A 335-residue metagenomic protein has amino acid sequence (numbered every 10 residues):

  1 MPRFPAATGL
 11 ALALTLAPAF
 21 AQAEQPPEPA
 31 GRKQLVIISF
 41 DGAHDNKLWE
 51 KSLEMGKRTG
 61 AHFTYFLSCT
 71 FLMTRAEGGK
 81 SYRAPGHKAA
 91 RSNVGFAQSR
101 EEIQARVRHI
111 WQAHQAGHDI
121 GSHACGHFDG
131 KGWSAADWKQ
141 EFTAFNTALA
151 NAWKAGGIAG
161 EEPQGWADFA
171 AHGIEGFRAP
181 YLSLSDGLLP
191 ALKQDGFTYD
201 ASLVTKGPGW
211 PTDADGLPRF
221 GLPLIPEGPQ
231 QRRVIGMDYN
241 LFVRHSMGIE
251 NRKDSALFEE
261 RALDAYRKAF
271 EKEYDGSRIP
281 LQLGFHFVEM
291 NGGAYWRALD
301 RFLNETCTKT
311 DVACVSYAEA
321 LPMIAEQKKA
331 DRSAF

Functional and structural regions predicted by a protein language model:
M1-G9: Bacterial N-terminal signal peptides that target proteins for export
T8-A17: Bacterial N-terminal signal peptides
A19-A23: Boundary at the C-terminal end of the N-terminal hydrophobic targeting segment
E24-D119, G126-G130, G157-P190, K206 (+4 more regions): Active-site beta->alpha N-cap acidic-glycine motif
P26-G31, Y199-T205, G209-P211, D264-F335: C-terminal domain-boundary segment and adjacent tail
P27, Y82-N93, A97-S99, P163-S277 (+1 more regions): Active-site-adjacent pocket scaffolds in enzyme catalytic domains
S99-V107, K139-T143, E259-K268, W296-E305: Well-ordered, non-membrane alpha-helical segments in soluble/globular domains
W138-A152: An active-site-proximal "capping" alpha-helix that borders the catalytic cofactor pocket
